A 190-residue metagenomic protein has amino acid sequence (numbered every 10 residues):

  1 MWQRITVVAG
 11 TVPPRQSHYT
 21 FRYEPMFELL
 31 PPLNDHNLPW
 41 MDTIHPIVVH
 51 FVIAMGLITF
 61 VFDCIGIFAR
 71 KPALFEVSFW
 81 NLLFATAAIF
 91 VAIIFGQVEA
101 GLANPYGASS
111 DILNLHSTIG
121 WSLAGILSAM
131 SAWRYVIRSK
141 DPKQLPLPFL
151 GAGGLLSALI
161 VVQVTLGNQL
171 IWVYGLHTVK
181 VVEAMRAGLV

Functional and structural regions predicted by a protein language model:
I5-P25: Short, Lys/Arg-enriched N-terminal segments with co-localized hydrophobic residues within the first ~10-30 amino acids
Y19-V190: Polytopic transmembrane helical bundles with strong interfacial aromatic enrichment
